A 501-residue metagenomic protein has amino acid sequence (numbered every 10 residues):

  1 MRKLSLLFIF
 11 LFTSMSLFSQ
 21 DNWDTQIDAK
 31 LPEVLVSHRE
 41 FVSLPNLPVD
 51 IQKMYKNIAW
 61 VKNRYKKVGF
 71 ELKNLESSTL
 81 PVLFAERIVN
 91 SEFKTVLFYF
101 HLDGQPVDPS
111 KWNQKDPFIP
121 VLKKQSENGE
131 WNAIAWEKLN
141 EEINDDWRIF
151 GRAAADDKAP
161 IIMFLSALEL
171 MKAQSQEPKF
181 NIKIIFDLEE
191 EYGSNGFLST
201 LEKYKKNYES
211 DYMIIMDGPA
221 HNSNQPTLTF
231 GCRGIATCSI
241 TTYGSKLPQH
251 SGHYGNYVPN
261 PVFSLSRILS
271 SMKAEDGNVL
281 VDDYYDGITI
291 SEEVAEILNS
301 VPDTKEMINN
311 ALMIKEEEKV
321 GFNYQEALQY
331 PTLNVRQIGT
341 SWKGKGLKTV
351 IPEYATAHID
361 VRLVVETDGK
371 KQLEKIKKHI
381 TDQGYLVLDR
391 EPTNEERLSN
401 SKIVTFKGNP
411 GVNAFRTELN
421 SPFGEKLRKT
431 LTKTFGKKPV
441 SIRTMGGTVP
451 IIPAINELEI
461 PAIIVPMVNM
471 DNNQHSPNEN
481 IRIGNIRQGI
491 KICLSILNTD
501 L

Functional and structural regions predicted by a protein language model:
M1-L4: Positively charged n-region of N-terminal signal peptides that target proteins for export
T13-S14: N-terminal signal peptide c-region/cleavage motif recognized by signal peptidases
Q20-F150, I161, Q176-F180, I359: Acidic/His- and Gly-rich active-site-bordering loop/insert found across diverse amide/peptide-bond hydrolases
E142-G231, D303: Acidic/histidine-rich catalytic neighborhood of metal-dependent amide-processing enzymes
N222, D282-Y354, R362, T367-K378 (+2 more regions): An extended, acidic, His-containing surface patch that forms the Zn2+-binding/catalytic region of metallohydrolases
T227-Y243, V465-V468: Flexible glycine/proline-rich, aromatic-decorated loop/lid segments
S245-P248, G252-M307: Polar, glycine-rich mid-to-C-terminal structural blocks that act as macromolecule-binding/assembly scaffolds
